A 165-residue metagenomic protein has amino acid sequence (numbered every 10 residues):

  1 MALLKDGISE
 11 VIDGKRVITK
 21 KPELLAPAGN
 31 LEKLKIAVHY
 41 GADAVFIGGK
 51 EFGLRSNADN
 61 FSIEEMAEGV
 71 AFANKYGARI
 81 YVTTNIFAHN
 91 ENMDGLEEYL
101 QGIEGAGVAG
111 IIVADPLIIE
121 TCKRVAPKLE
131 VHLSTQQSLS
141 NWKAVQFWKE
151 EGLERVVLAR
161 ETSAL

Functional and structural regions predicted by a protein language model:
A2-L165: Non-catalytic helical/linker scaffolds that mediate oligomerization, partner binding, and domain coupling around large
